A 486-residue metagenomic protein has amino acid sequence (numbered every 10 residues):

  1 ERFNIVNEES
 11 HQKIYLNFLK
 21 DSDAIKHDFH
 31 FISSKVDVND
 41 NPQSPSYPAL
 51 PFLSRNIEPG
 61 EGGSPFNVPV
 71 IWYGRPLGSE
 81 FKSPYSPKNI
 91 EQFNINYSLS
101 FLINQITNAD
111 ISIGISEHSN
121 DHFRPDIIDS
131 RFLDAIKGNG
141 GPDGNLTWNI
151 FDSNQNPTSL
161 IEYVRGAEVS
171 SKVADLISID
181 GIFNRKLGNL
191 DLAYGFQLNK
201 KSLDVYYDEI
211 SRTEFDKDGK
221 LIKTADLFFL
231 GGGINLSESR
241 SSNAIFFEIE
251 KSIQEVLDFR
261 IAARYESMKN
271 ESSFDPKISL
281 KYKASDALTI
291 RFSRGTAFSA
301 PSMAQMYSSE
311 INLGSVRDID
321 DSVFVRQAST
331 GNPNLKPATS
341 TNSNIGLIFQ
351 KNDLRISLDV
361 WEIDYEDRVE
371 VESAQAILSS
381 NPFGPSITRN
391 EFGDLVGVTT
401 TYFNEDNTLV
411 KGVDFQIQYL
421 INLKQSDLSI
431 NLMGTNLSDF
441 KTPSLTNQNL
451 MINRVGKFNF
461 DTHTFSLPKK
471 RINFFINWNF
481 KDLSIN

Functional and structural regions predicted by a protein language model:
E1-L19: Membrane-proximal, glycine/serine-rich, low-complexity loop/turn segments characteristic of large bacterial
E1-N7, I25-S242, G295, S299-S329 (+3 more regions): Surface-exposed, low-complexity loop segments enriched in small/polar and acidic residues
E8, A174, S239, N243 (+4 more regions): Solvent-exposed loop/turn segments connecting transmembrane beta-strands in outer-membrane beta-barrel proteins
Q12-L16, E91-Y97, I113-I115, D175-G181 (+6 more regions): Hydrophobic, lipid-facing positions within transmembrane beta-strands of outer-membrane proteins
D21-I25, N104-I106, L187-L190, Q254-V256 (+8 more regions): Outer-membrane beta-barrel channels and translocator barrels
I25-F29, A109-I113, L190-F196, F259-I261 (+9 more regions): Transmembrane beta-strands of outer-membrane beta-barrel proteins
S241-I249, L257-Y265, F274-L280, L288 (+1 more regions): Extended, hydrophobic alpha-helical segments in both membrane/secreted and soluble proteins
S252, W361-N486: Gram-negative outer-membrane beta-barrel transporters
